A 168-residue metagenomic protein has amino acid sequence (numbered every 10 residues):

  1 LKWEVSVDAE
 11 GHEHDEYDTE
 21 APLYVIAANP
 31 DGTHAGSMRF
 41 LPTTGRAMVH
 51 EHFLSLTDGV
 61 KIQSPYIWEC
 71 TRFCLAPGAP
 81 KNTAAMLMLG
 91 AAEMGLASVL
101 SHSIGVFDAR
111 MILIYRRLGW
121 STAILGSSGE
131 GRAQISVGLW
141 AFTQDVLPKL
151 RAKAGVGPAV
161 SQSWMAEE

Functional and structural regions predicted by a protein language model:
L1-E13, Y24-D31: Short amphipathic alpha-helix that is part of the acyltransferase structural core
E10-E16, G126-G129: Short, solvent-exposed loop/turn elements at beta->coil junctions and helix N-caps that rim active or binding pockets
E16-I26, A47-M48: A short helix-loop-beta-strand connector motif used in the catalytic cores of GNAT acetyltransferases and, in some
E20-P22, A35, Q63-W68: Short connector loops at helix/strand junctions that flank enzyme active sites, especially segments positioning acidic
I26, G32-T43: Conserved beta-strand in the GNAT
P30-G32, S128-G129: Short polar/acidic secondary-structure junctions
R46-V146: Acyl-donor binding region in acyl/amide transferases
Q134-E168: Charge-rich, low-complexity intrinsically disordered segments
